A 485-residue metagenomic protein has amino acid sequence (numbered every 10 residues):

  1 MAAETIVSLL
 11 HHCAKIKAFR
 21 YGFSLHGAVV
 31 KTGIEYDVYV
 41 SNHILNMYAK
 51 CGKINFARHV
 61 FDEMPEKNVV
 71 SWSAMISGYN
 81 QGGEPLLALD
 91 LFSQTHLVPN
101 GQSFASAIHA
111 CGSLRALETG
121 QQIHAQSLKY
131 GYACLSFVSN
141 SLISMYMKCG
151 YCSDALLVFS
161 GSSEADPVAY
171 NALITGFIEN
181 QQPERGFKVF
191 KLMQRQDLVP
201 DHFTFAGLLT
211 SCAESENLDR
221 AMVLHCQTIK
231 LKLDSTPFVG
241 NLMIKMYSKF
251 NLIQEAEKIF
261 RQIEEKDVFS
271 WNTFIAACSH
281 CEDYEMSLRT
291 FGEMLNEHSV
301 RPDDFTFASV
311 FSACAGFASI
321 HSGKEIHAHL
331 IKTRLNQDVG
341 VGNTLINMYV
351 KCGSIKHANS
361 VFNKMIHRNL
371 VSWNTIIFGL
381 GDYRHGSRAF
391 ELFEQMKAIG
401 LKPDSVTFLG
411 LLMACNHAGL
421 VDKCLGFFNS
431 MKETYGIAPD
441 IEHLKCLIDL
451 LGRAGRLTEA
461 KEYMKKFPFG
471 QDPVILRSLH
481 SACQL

Functional and structural regions predicted by a protein language model:
A2, I6-V7, G22, D37 (+37 more regions): Pentatricopeptide repeat
G33, M64, N68, H96 (+14 more regions): Inter-helix linker motif
M47, M64, M75, T95 (+14 more regions): Methionine-biased hydrophobic packing positions in alpha-helices, especially within tandem helical repeat solenoids
I76-L117: Hydrophobic or amphipathic alpha-helical targeting/insertion segments
G161, K249-S270, A276-E285, N347-P403 (+6 more regions): Long hydrophobic segments that form regular secondary structure
